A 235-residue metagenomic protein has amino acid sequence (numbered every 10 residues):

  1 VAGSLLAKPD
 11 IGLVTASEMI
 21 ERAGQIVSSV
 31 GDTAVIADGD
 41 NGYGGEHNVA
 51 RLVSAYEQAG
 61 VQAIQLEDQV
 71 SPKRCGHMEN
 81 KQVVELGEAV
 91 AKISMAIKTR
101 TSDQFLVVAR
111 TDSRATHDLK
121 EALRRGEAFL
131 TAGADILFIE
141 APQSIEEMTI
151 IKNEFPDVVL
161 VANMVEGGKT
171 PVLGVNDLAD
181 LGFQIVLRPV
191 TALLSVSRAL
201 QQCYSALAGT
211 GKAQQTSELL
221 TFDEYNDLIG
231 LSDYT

Functional and structural regions predicted by a protein language model:
V1-R188, L194, R198, Q202-S205: Alpha/beta enzyme core
T191-T235: Extended, intrinsically disordered, low-complexity segments
